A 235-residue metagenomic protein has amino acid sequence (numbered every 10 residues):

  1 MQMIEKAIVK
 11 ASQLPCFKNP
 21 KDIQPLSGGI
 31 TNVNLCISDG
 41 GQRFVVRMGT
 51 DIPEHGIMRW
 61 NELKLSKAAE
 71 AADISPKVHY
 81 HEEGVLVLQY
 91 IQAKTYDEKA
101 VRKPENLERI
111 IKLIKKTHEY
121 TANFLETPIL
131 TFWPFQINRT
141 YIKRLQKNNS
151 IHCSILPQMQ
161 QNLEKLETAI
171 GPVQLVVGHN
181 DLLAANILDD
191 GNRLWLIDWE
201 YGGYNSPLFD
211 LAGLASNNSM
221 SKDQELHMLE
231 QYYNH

Functional and structural regions predicted by a protein language model:
Q2-D22, E119-N180, D190, E230: An alpha-helical support segment within catalytic cores of ATP-dependent transferases
K21-Q24, P76-H79, I197, A212: A short, local hydrophobic-aromatic micro-motif
P25-F132, Y141, S150-I155: ATP-binding pocket architecture of kinase catalytic cores
S27-G41, V45-V46, E164-F209, D223: Active-site acidic catalytic loop and adjacent metal/ATP-binding pocket of ATP-dependent phosphoryl transfer enzymes
K64, L183, A212: Active-site phosphate/pyrophosphate-handling residues
V85-L88, L182, L214: Short glycine- and hydrophobic/aromatic-rich loop-to-beta-strand nucleating segment in the catalytic cores
T95-E98, N205, L211: Nucleotide-sugar-dependent glycosyltransferase catalytic core
L208-H235: Active-site activation/catalytic loop segments of kinase-like enzymes and analogous catalytic loops in related
